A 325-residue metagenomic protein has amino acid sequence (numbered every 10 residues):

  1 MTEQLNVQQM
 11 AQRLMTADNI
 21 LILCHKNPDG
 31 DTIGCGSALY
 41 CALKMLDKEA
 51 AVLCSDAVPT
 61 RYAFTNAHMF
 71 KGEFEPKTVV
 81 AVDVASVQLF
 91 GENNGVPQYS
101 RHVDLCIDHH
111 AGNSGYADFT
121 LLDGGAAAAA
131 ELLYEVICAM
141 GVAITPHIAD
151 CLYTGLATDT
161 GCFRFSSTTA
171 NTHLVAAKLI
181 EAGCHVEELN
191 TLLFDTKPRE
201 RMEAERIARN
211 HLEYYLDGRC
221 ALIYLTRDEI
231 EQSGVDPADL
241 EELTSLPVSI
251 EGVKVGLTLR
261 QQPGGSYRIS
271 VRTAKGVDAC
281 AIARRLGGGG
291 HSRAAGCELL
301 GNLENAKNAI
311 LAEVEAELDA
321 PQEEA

Functional and structural regions predicted by a protein language model:
M1-Q8, V96-L105, G124-L133: An acidic intrinsically disordered interaction segment
T2-R61, G72-T78, T158-L286, G290-A325: Hydrophobic helix-and-loop "lid/oligomerization" segment in the mid-to-C-terminal part of catalytic domains
A11, H68-F70, N93-V96, T120-D123 (+3 more regions): A generic local secondary-structure boundary/capping motif
L39-Y40, V96-Y99, L122-D123, L174: Glycine-rich, phosphate-binding/catalytic loops in enzymes
C54, A81, C106, L121-D123 (+1 more regions): Structural signal for conserved beta-strand scaffold positions within catalytic alpha/beta enzyme cores
A63-F119: Active-site cofactor/cluster-binding pocket
H110-V175: Short alpha-helices
